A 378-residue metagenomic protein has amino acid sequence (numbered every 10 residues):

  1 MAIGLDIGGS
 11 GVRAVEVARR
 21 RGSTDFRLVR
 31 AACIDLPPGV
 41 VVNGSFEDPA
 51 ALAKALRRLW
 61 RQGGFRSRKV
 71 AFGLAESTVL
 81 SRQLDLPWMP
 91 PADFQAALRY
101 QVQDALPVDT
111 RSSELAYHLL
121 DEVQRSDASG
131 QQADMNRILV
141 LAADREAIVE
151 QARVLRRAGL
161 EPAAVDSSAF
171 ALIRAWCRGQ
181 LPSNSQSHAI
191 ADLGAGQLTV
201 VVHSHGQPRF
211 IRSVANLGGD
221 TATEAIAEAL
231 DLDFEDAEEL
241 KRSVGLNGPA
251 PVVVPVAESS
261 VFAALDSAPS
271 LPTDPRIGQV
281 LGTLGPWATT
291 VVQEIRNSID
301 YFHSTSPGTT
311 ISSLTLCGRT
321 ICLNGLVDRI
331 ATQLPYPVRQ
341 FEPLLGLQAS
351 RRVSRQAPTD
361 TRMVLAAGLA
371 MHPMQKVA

Functional and structural regions predicted by a protein language model:
M1-Q101, D134, V149, R157-E161 (+1 more regions): Non-catalytic, solvent-exposed interaction/assembly segments
L5-V12, A75-S77, I190-L198, H203-Q207 (+2 more regions): A short acidic Gly-Thr/Ser loop motif
V41-V42, I148-R174, Q207-L246: Glycine-rich phosphate-binding loop plus the immediately following alpha-helix
L56-K69, A158, L232, R296-S313: Phosphate/pyrophosphate-binding loops at sites that engage ATP/ADP/AMP, CoA/4′-phosphopantetheine, polyphosphate
K69-Q180, S313, P343-A349: Active-site neighborhood for divalent-cation/phosphate handling
A171-R174, I321, R339-A378: Glycine-rich phosphate-binding/hydrolytic loop that grips phosphoryl groups
E239-T309, L365: Adenine-nucleotide phosphate-binding core of ATP-dependent small-molecule kinases
T309-R339: Glycine-rich phosphate-binding loops at beta-strand->alpha-helix junctions
